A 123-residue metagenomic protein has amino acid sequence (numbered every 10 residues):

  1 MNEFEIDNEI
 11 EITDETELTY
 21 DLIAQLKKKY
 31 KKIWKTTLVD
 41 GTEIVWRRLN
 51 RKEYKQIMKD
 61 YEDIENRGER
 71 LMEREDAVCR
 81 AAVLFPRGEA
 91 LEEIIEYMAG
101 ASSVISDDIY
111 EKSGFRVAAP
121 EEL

Functional and structural regions predicted by a protein language model:
M1-K27: Short, basic/low-complexity N-terminal boundary segments at the transition from targeting/disordered tails
N2-F4, Y30, V39-L123: Short, surface-exposed, charged amphipathic helix/loop patches that serve as local interaction elements
L26-W34: A short, compositionally biased
